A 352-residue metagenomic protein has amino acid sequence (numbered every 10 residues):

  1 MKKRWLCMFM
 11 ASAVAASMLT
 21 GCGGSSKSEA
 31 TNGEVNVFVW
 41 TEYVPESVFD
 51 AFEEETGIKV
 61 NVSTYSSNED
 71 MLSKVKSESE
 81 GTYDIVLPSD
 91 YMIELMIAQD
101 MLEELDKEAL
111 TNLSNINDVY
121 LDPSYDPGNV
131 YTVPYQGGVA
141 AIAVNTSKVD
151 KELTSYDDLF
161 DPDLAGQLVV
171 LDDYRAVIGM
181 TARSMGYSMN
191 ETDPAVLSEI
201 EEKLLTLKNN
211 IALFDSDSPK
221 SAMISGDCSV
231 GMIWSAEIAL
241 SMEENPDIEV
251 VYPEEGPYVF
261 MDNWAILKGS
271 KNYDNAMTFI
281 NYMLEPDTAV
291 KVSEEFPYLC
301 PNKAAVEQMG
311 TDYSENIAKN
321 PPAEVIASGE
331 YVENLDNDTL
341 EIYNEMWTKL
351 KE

Functional and structural regions predicted by a protein language model:
M1-V35: Short, low-complexity disordered leader/linker segments with a strong preference for bacterial N-terminal type II
S28-L95: Early extracytoplasmic/lumenal segment of secretory-pathway proteins
G33-E34, T56-I58, G81-D84, L164-L168 (+4 more regions): Loop/turn elements at helix/coil->beta-strand transitions in domains of secreted/extracellular proteins
P45, S66-N68, T82-D227: Extracytoplasmic ligand-binding site segments that recognize negatively charged/polar headgroups
I93-L95, V230-D247: A ligand-binding cleft/hinge motif common to bilobed small-molecule-binding domains
L197-T206, E244-K268: Periplasmic-binding protein-like
L267-A327: Mature extracytoplasmic/periplasmic domains
A323-E352: Conserved C-terminal helix/tail region of periplasmic/extracytoplasmic solute-binding proteins
